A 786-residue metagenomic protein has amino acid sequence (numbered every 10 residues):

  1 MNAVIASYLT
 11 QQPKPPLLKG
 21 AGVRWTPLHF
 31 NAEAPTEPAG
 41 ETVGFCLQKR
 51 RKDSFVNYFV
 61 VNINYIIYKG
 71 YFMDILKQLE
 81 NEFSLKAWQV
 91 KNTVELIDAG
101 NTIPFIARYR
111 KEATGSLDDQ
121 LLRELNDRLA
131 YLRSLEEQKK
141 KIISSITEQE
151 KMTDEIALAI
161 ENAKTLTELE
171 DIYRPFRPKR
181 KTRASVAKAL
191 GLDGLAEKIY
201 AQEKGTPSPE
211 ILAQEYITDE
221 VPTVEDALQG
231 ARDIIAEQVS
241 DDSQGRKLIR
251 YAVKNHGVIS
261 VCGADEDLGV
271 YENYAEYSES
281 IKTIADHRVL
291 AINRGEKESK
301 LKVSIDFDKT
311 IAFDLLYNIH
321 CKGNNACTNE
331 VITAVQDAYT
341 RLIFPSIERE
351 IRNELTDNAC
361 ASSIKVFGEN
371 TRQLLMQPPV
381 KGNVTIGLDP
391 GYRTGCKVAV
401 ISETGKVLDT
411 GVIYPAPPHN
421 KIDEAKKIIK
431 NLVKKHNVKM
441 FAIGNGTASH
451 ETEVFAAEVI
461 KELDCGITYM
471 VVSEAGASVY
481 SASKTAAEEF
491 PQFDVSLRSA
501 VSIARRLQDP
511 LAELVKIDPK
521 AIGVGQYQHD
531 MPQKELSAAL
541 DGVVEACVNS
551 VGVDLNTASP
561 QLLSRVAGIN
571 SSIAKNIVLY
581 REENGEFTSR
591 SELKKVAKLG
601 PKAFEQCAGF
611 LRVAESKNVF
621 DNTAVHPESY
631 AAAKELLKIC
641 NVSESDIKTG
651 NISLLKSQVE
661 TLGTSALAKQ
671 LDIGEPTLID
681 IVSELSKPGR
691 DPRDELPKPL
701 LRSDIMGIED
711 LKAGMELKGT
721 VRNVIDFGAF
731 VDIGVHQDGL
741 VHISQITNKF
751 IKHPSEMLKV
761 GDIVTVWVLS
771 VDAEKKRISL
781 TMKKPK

Functional and structural regions predicted by a protein language model:
K19-G20, A32, P38: Glycine-biased, low-complexity coil/linker segments
E95-D98, P175, V186-A189, A291-G295 (+15 more regions): Replace "in large, NTP-powered and nucleic-acid-processing enzymes" with "in large, NTP-powered factors and other
T102-I103, D118-S185, A189-T218, S550-E695 (+3 more regions): Accessory alpha-helical DNA-binding modules that contact the DNA backbone or grooves
L121-E124, Y131, L135-S145, Q149-G387 (+3 more regions): Duplex nucleic acid-engaging cores and interfaces of nucleic-acid transaction enzymes
E168, M470, G476, S481-V551 (+1 more regions): Long, charge-rich intrinsically disordered scaffolds of nucleic-acid metabolism proteins
L212-Y216, E220-V224, Y277-S278, K309 (+5 more regions): Low-complexity, acidic/Ser/Thr- and charged residue-rich accessory regions of DNA metabolism proteins
E350-G368, A521-G552, K669-A713: Long, charged amphipathic helices and adjacent flexible linkers at domain junctions
